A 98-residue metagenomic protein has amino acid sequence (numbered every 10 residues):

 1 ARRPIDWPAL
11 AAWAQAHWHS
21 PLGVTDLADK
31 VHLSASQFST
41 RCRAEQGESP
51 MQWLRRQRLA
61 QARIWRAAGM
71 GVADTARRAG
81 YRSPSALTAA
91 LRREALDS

Functional and structural regions predicted by a protein language model:
A1-L22, A28-V31, Q52-M70: A short, Lys/Arg-enriched amphipathic alpha-helix from helix-turn-helix/homeodomain DNA-binding modules
P8-A12, A16, R41-E45, M70-V72 (+1 more regions): Short, charged low-complexity intrinsically disordered segments located at boundaries of structured domains
P21-L54, A76-S98: Basic/polar phosphate-binding segments, predominantly the helix-turn-helix DNA-binding elements of transcriptional
A62, T75-A76: Hydrophobic positions on the alpha-helical face of helix-turn-helix-like DNA-binding modules
